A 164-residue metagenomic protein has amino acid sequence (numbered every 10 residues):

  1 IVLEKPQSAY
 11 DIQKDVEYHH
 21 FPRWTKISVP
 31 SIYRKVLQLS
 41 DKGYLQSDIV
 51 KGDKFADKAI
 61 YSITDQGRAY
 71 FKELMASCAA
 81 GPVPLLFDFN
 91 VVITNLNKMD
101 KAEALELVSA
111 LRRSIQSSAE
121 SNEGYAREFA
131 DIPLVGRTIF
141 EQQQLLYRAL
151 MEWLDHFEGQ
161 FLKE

Functional and structural regions predicted by a protein language model:
I1-P82: Basic helix-turn-helix/winged-helix DNA-binding cores and closely related short helical interaction motifs
E4, R34, A110, Q142-L145 (+1 more regions): DHp/HisKA dimerization-phosphoacceptor four-helix bundle of two-component histidine kinases and homologous
F21, V50, A76, K101 (+2 more regions): Short, flexible helix-adjacent loops and helix caps
S28, A104, I132-G136: Residue-level recognition of alpha-helical structural elements
K72-S117: Amphipathic alpha-helical dimerization/coiled-coil segments that flank or bridge DNA-binding/regulatory modules
I115-A126, Y147, L154: Non-transmembrane amphipathic alpha-helical segments
N122-F140: Acidic interhelical loop/turn segments
G136, F140-E164: Long, low-complexity, charge-rich intrinsically disordered regions
